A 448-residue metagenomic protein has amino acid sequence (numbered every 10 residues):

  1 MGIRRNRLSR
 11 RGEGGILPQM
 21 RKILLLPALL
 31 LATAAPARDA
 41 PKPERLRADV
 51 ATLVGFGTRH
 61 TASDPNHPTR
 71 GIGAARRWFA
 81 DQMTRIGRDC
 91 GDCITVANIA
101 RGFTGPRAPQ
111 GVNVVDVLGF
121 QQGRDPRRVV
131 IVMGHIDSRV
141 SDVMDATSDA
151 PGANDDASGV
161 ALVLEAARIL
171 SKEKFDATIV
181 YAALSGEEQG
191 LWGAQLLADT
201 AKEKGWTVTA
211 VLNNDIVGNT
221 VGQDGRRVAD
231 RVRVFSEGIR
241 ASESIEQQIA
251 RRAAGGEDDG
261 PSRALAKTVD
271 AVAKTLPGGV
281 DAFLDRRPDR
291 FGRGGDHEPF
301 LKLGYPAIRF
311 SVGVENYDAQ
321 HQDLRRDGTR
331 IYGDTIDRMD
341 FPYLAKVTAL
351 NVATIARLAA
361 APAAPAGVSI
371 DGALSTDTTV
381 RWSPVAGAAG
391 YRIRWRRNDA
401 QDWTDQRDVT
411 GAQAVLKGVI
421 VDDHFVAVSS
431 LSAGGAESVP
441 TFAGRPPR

Functional and structural regions predicted by a protein language model:
A48-Q121: A non-catalytic alpha/beta surface segment that caps or lines the substrate-entry region of metallo-dependent hydrolase
V54, V217-F235, L284-P362: Active-site-adjacent mobile loop/cap segments within catalytic or ligand-binding domains
V132, D137-S138, V143-L191, N351: Alpha-helical metal-binding/catalytic segments enriched in His/Glu/Asp
L184-E298, L303, A307: Metal-dependent peptidase/peptidase-like ectodomains
T376-G387: Conserved aromatic anchor
D405-G411: Short beta-strand segments within Ig-like beta-sandwich modules, predominantly Fibronectin type-III
L416-A436: Beta-strand-rich modules
A433-R448: Extracellular fibronectin type III
